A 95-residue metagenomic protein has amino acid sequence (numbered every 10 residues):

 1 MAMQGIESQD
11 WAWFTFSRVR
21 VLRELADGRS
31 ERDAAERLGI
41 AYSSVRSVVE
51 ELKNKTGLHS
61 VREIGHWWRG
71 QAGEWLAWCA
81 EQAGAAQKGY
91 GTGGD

Functional and structural regions predicted by a protein language model:
M1-D10: Short, Lys/Arg-enriched N-terminal segment that forms or immediately precedes the first helix of a structured domain
A12-R18: Short helix-coil-helix linker/hinge
W13, A26-D27, T56: Helix-turn-helix/winged-helix DNA-binding modules
R18-L25, I64: Short alpha-helical "packing" element that flanks the helix-turn-helix/winged-helix DNA-binding module
L25-R29, W68: Short helix-to-turn junction characteristic of helix-turn-helix DNA-binding domains, especially the helix
S30-E63: Recognition helix of helix-turn-helix DNA-binding domains
N54-D95: Basic, Lys/Arg-enriched C-terminal extension of HTH/homeodomain DNA-binding domains
